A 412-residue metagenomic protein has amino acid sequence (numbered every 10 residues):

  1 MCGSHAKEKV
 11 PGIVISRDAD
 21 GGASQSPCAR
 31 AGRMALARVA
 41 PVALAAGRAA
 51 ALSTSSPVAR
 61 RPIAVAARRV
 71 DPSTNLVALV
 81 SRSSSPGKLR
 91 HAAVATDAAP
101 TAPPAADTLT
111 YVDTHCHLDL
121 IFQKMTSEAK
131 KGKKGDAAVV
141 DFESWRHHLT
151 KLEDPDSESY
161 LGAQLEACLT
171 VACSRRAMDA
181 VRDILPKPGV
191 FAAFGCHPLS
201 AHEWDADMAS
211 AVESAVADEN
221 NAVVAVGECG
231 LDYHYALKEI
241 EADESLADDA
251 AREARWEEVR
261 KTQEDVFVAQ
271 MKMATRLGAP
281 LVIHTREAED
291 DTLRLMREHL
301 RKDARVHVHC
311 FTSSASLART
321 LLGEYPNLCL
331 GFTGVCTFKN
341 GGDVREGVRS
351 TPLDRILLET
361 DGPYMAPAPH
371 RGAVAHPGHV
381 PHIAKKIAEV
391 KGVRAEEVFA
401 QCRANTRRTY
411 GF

Functional and structural regions predicted by a protein language model:
M1-R33: Intrinsically disordered, low-complexity basic segments at termini and long loops, enriched in Pro/Gly and/or Arg/Ser
C2-H5, G12-I15, R38-A40, S56 (+2 more regions): Mid-domain alpha/beta scaffold segments of enzyme catalytic cores
P11, G21-G22, G47-A51, I121: N-terminal processing/targeting junctions
C28-A59: N-terminal chloroplast transit peptides
